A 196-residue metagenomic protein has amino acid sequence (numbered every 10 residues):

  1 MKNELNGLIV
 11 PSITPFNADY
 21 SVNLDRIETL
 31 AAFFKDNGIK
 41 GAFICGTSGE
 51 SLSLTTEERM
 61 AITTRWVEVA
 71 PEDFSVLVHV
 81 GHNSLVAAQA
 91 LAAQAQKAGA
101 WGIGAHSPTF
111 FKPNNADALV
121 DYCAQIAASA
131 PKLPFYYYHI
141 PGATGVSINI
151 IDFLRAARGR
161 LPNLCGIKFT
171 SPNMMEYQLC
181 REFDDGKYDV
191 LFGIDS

Functional and structural regions predicted by a protein language model:
K2-V146: Active-site beta->alpha loop and helix N-cap motifs at the rims of alpha/beta catalytic domains
A127-P131, I140-S196: Catalytic alpha/beta core domains of metabolic enzymes, predominantly
